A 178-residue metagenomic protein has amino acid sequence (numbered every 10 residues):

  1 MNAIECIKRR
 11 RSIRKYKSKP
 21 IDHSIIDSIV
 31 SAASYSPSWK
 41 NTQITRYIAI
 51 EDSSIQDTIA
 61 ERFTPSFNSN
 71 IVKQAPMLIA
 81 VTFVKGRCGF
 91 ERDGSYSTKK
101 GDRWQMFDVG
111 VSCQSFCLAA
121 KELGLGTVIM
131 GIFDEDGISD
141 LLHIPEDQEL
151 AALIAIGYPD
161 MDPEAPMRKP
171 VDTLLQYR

Functional and structural regions predicted by a protein language model:
A3-I13, S18, R87, A151-R178: C-terminal helix-cap and adjacent tail motif
I26-S31: Short amphipathic alpha-helical segments
A33, I79, S97-L141: Small-aliphatic-rich amphipathic alpha-helix that forms the alpha element of a beta-alpha
N41-V109: Glycine/small-residue-rich phosphate/adenosyl-binding loop
T42-T45, L125, A151: Short secondary-structure junction motifs
S69-L78, H143-A165: A glycine-rich helix N-cap at a beta->alpha junction
F83, I132, Y158: Short secondary-structure boundary segments
